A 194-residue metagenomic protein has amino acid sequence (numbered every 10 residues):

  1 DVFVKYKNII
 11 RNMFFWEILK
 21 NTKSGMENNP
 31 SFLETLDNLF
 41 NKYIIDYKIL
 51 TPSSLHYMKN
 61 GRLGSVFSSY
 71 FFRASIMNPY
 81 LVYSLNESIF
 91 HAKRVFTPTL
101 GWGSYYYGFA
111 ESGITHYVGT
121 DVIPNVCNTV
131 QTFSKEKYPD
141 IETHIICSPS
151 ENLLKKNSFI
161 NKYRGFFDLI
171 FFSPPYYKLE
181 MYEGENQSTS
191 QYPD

Functional and structural regions predicted by a protein language model:
D1-N8, F14, I18-D194: Class I S-adenosyl-L-methionine-dependent methyltransferase catalytic core
